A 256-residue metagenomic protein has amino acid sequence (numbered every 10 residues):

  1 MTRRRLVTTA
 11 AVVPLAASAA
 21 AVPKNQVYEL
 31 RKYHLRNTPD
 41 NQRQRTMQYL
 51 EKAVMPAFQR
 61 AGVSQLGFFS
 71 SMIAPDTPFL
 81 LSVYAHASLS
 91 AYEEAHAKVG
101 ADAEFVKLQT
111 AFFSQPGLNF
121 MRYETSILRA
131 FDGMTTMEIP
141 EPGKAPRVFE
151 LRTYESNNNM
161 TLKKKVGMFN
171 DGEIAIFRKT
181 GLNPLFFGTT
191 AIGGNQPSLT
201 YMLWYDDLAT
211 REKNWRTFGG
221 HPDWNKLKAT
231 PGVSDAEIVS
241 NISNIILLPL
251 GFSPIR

Functional and structural regions predicted by a protein language model:
M1-P14: N-terminal secretory signal peptides and thylakoid transit peptides that target proteins across membranes
V7-T9, V22-N25, N41-G67, A85-I127 (+4 more regions): An amphipathic, aromatic/His-enriched active-site/gating alpha helix that lines ligand/cofactor pockets
A17-Y33, T38-P39: C-terminal segment of N-terminal export signals and the immediately downstream linker at the start of the mature
V22-K24, A74-T77, L118-F120, G143-R147 (+2 more regions): Extracellular/periplasmic catalytic domains that process cell-envelope and extracellular macromolecules
V22-Q26, R60, E124-R147, I255-R256: Compositionally biased P/S/T/G-rich terminal and signal peptide-adjacent segments that lie outside catalytic cores
Y28-R36, L66-G100, V148-E155, T189 (+3 more regions): Short, well-ordered beta-strand segments in beta-rich or mixed alpha/beta enzyme and ligand-binding folds
L30, P39, A130-L208: Surface-exposed interaction/gating patches
L250: Short, well-ordered, aromatic-rich surface patches in folded extracellular/luminal domains
